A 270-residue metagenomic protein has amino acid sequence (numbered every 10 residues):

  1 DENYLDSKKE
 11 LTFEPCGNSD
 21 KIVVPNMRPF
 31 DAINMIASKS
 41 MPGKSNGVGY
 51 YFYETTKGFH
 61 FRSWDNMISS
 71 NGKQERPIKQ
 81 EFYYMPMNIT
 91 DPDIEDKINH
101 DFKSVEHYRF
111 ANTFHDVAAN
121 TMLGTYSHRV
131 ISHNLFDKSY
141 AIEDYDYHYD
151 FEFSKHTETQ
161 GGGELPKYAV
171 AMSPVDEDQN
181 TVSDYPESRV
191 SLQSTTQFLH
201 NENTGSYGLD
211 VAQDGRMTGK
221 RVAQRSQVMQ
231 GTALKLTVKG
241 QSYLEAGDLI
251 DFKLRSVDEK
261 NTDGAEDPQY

Functional and structural regions predicted by a protein language model:
D1-E10: Glycine-rich, acidic and aromatic/proline-enriched surface loops and short helix-turn segments that act as binding
E2, K57, W64-M67, K239-Q241 (+1 more regions): Solvent-exposed coil/turn segments that connect beta secondary-structure elements in extracytoplasmic/periplasmic
L5, M41-S45, E259: A generic secondary-structure boundary signal that marks alpha-helix termini
L11-Y126, V130-H133, I142: Short beta-strand-centered interaction patches in the first periplasmic/extracellular domains of large envelope
Y84-Y270: An acidic/polar, Gly/Ser/Thr-rich interaction patch typically located in mid-to-C-terminal regions of proteins
